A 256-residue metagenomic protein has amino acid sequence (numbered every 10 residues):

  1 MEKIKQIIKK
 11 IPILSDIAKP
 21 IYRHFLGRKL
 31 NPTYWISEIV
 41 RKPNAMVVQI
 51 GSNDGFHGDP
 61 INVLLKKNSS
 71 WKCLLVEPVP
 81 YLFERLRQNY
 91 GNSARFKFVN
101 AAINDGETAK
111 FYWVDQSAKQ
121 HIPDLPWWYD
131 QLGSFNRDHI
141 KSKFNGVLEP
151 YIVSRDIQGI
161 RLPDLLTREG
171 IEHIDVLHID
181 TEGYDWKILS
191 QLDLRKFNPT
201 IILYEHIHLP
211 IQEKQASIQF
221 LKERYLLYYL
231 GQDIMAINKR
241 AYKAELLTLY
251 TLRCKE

Functional and structural regions predicted by a protein language model:
M1-E256: Phosphate/nucleotide-binding beta-alpha loop and adjacent structural elements of enzyme active sites
